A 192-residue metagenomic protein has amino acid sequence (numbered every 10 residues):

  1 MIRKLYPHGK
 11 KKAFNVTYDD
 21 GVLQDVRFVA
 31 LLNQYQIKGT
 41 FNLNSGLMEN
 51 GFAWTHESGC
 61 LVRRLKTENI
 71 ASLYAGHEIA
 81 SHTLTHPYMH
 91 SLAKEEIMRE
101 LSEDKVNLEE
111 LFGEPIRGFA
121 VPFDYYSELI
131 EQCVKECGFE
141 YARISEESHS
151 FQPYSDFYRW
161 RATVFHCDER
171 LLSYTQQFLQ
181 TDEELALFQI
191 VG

Functional and structural regions predicted by a protein language model:
M1-N15: N-terminal pre-catalytic segment of deacetylase/amide-hydrolase enzymes
N15-V16, E78: Hydrophobic "anchor" residues on beta-strands that sit immediately upstream of conserved functional sites
V22-L23, T85: Short, glycine/acidic-enriched loop or turn micro-motifs at the edges of active sites
L23-V29: Short N-terminal binding/cap micro-motifs at the start of the first secondary-structure element
D25, I97, L101, L171-L172: Aromatic/hydrophobic pocket-lining residues that form the small-molecule binding cavity in soluble enzyme cores
N33-E140, E147-W160, V164, E184-G192: Metal-dependent polysaccharide deacetylase catalytic core of the NodB/CE4 family, i.e., the active-site-bearing domain
H166-Q177: A conserved mid-domain beta-alpha-beta active-site/ligand-binding segment of alpha/beta enzyme cores
